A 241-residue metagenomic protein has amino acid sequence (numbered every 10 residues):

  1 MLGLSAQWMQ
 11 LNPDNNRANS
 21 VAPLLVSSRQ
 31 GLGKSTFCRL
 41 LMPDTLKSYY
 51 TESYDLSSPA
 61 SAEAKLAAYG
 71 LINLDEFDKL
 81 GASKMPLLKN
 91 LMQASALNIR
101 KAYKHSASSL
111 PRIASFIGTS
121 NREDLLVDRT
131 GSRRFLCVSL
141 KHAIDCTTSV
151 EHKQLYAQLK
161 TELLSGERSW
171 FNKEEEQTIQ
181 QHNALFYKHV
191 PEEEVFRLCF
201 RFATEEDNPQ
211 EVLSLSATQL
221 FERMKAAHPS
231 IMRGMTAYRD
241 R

Functional and structural regions predicted by a protein language model:
M1-A67: P-loop NTPase catalytic core of nucleic-acid-dependent motor ATPases
A62-A67, K101-T119: AAA+/SF3 P-loop NTPase mechanochemical coupling elements
A68-G70, R112-S115, T130-L136: Short glycine-/polar-rich loops that comprise or flank the Walker A/P-loop and associated switch/sensor motifs
Y69-M92, L126-G131: Conserved AAA+/SF3 P-loop NTPase catalytic/coupling segment centered on the Walker-B
M85-S108: Conserved catalytic/switch belt of AAA+ P-loop NTPases
L126-D145: A short helix-turn-beta junction within AAA+ P-loop NTPase domains corresponding to the substrate/partner-engaging
T148-L185: Long, low-complexity, charged/polar intrinsically disordered regions in eukaryotic proteins
W170-R241: DNA transaction DNA-binding modules
